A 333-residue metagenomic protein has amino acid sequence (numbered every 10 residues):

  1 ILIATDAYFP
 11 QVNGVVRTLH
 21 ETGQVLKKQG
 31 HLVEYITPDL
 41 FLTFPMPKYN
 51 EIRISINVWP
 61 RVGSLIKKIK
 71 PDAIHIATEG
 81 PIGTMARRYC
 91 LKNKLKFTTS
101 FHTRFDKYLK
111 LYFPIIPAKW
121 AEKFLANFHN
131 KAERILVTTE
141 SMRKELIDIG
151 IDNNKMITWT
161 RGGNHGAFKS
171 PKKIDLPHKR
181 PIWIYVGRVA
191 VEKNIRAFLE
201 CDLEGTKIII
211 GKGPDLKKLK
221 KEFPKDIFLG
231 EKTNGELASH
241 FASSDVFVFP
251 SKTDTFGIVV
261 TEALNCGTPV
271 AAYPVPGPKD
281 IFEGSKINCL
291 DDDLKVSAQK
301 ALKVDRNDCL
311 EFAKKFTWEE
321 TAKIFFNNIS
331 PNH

Functional and structural regions predicted by a protein language model:
D39, S141, R161-G162: Carbohydrate-associated surface elements
H129, E231-K232, S239-S244, F325: Short alpha-helical donor nucleotide-sugar binding micro-motif in glycosyltransferases
I147, G163-K179: Acidic anion/phosphate-binding donor-loop and adjacent secondary structure in glycosyltransferase catalytic cores
D175-I208: Conserved donor-binding/catalytic core segment of Leloir-type glycosyltransferases
K217-E236: Nucleotide-activated donor-binding/catalytic signature segment of Leloir-type glycosyltransferases, i.e., the conserved
K252: Aromatic "clamp/platform" in nucleotide-sugar-dependent glycosyltransferases that forms part of the donor/acceptor
N265, P269-A272: Short hydrophobic beta-strand element within catalytic cores of glycosyltransferases and related nucleotide-activated
L302-P331: A charged, aromatic-enriched C-terminal amphipathic alpha-helix characteristic of glycosyltransferases across folds
